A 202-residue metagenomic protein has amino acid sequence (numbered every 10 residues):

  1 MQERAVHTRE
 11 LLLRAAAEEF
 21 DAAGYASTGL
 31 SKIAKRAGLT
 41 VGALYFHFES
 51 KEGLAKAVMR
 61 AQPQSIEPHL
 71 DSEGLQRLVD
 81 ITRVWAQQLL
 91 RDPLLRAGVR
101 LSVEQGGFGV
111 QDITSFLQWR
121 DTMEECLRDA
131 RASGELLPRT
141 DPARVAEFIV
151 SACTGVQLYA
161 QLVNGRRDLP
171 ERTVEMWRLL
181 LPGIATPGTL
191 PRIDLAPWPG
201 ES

Functional and structural regions predicted by a protein language model:
M1-A23, S27-L39, E49-K56, H69: Basic, helix-initiating cap at the start of DNA-binding domains
G42: Key DNA-contact positions within bacterial/archaeal DNA-binding proteins
A57, I66-L95, A146: Hydrophobic alpha-helical connector segments
Q62: Conserved phosphoryl-transfer catalytic core
Q76, D80, V84-Q88, D121 (+2 more regions): C-terminal peripheral helix-coil segments that are non-catalytic and often amphipathic
A86-L136: Short secondary-structure transition hinges
Q111-F116, A132-F148, R167-R172: All-alpha amphipathic helical-bundle segments outside canonical DNA-binding/catalytic cores that form hydrophobic
